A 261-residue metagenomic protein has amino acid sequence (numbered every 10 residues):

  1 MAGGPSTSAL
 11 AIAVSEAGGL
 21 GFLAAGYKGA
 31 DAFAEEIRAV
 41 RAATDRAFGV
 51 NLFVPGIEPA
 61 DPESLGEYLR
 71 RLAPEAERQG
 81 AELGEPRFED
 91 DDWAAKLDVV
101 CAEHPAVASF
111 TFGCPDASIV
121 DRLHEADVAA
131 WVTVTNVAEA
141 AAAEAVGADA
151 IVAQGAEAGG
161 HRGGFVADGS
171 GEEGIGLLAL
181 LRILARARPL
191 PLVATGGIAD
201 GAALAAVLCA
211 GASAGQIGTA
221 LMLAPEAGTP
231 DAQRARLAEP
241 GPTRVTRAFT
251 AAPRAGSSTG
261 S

Functional and structural regions predicted by a protein language model:
M1-A187: Active-site entrance/lid segments in N-terminal catalytic domains of soluble metabolic enzymes
H161-V193, I198-S261: Conserved active-site-proximal phosphate/metal-binding subdomains
